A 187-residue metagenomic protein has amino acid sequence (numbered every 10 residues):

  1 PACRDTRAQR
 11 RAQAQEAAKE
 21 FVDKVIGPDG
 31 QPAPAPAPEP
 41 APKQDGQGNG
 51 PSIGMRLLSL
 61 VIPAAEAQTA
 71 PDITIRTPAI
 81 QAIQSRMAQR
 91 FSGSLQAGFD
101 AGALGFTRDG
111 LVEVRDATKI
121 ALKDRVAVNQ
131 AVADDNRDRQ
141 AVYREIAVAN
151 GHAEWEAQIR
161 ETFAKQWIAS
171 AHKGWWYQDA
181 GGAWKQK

Functional and structural regions predicted by a protein language model:
P1-E20: Bacterial Sec signal peptide processing site at the extreme N-terminus
C3-R7, D135, E156: General helical secondary-structure elements
T6-A12, I26, T77, V114: Secondary-structure junction/capping motif
A8, A12, A131-V148: Short, well-ordered alpha-helical segments
A17, F21-P28, D138, V142: Conserved short hydrophobic interaction patches
F21-L57: Post-signal-peptide N-terminal segment of Sec-exported extracytoplasmic proteins
Q47-G50, V128, I146: N-terminal non-globular leader segments, chiefly Sec-dependent signal peptides
M55-D134, A149-K187: Amphipathic, charged alpha-helical segments and their helix-to-coil junctions in extracytoplasmic/peripheral assemblies
